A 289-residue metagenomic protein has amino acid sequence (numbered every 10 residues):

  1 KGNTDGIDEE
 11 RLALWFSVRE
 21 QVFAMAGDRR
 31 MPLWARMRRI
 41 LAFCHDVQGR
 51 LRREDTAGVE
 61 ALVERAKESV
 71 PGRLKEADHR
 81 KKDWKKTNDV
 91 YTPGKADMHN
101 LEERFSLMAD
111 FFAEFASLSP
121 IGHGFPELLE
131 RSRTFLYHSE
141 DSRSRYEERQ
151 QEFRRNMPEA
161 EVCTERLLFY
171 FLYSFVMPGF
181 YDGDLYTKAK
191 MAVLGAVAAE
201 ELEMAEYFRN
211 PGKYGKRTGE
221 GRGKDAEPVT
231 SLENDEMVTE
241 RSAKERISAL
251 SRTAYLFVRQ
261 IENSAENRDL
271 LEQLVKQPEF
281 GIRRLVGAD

Functional and structural regions predicted by a protein language model:
K1-R39: Internal, well-ordered alpha/beta segment that forms a basic, Gly-enriched binding/recognition surface
A26-D289: Hydrophobic, aromatic-lined core segments that form the binding pocket/scaffold for planar heteroaromatic ligands
